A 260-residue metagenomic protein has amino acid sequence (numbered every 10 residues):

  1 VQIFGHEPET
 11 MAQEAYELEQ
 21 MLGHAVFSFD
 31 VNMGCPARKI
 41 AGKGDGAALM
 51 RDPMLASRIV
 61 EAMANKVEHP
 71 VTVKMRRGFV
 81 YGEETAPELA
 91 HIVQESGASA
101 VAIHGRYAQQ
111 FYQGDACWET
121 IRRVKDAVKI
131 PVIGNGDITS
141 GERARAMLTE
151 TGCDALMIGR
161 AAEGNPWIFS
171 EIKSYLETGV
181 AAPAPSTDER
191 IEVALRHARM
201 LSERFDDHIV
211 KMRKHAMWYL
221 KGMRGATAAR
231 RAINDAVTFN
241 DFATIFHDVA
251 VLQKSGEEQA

Functional and structural regions predicted by a protein language model:
E9-D45, D52-I130, A146, E150: Alpha/beta enzyme core
K66-E68, G82-A100, E119, R123-G134 (+1 more regions): Alpha/beta catalytic cores of nucleotide-metabolism and tRNA/nucleoside-modifying enzymes
